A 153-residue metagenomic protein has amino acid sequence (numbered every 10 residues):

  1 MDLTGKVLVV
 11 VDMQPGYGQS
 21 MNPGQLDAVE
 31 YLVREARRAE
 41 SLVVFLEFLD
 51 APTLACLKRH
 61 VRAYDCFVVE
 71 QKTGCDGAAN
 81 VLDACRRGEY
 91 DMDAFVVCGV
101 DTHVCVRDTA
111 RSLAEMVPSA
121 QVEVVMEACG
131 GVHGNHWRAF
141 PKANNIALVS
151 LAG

Functional and structural regions predicted by a protein language model:
M1-V7, G16, R38, A51-G153: Active-site-adjacent betaalpha module
V9-V11: Short hydrophobic beta-strand that contains or immediately precedes a catalytic carboxylate
M13-N22: Short acidic, Gly/Ser-rich segments with clustered Asp/Glu that frequently serve as metal-coordination loops in enzyme
P23, V33-T53: Von Willebrand factor
L26-D27: N-terminal targeting/trafficking signals and adjacent low-complexity tails
